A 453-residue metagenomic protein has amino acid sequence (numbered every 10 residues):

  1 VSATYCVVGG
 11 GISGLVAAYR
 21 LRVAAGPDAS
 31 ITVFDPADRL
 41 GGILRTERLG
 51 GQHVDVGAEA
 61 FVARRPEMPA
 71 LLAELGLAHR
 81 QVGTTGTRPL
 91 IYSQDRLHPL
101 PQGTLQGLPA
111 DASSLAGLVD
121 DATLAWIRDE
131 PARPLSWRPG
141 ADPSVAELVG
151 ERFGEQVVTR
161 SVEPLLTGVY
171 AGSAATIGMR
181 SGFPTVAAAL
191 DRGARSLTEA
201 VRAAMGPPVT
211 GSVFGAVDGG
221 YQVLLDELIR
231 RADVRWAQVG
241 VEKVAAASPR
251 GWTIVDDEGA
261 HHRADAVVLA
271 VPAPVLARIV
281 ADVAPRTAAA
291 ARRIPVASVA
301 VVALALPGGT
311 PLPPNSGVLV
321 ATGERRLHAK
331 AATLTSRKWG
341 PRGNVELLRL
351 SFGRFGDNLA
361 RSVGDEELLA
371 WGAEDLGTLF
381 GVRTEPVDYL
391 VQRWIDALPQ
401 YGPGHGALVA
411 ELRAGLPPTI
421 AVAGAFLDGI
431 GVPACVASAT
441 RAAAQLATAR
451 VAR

Functional and structural regions predicted by a protein language model:
V1-S13: Beta1/beta-strand and adjacent pyrophosphate-binding region of the FAD-binding site in flavoprotein oxidoreductases
A3, I43-T46, P101-G103, L108-P109 (+1 more regions): Conserved flavin/dinucleotide-binding core of flavoenzymes
S13, R39, P274: Conserved Rossmann-like nucleotide-cofactor binding loop
R22-L49: Glycine-rich FAD pyrophosphate-binding loop
G26, D95, D257-G259: Glycine-centered tight beta-turn/hairpin loop motif at sheet-sheet or coil-to-beta transitions
G50-S136: Dinucleotide-binding Rossmann-like beta1-alpha1 core, especially the glycine-rich loop that anchors the ADP
T123-K243: Active-site/ligand-binding neighborhood in enzyme catalytic cores
E242-S362, E366, T378-L379: Mid-domain catalytic core of redox enzymes that form a hydrophobic substrate pocket/lid adjacent to a catalytic redox
